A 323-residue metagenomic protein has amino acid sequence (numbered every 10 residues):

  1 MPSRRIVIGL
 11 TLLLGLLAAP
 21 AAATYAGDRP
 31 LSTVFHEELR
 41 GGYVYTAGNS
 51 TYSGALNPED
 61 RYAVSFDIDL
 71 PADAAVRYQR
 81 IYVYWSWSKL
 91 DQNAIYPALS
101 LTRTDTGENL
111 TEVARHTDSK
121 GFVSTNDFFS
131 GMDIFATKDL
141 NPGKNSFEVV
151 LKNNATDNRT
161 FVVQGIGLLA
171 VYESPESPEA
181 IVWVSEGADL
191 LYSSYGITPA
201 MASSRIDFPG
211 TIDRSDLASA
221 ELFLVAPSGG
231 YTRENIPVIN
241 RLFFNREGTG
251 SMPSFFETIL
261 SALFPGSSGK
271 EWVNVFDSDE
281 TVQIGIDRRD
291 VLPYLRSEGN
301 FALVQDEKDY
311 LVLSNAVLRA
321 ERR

Functional and structural regions predicted by a protein language model:
M1-T24: Secretory targeting signatures
A23-R323: Disulfide-rich extracellular domains of secreted proteins
